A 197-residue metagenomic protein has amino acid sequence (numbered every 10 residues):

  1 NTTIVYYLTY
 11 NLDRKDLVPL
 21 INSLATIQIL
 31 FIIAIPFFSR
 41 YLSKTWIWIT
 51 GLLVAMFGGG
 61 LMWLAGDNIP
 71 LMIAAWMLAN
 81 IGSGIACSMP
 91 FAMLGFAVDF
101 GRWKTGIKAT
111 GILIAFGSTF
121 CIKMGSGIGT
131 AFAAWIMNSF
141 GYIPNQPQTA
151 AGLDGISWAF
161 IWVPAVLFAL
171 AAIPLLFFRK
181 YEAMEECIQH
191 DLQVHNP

Functional and structural regions predicted by a protein language model:
N1-P197: Membrane-embedded alpha-helical bundles of multi-pass transporters/translocases, especially carrier/permease families
